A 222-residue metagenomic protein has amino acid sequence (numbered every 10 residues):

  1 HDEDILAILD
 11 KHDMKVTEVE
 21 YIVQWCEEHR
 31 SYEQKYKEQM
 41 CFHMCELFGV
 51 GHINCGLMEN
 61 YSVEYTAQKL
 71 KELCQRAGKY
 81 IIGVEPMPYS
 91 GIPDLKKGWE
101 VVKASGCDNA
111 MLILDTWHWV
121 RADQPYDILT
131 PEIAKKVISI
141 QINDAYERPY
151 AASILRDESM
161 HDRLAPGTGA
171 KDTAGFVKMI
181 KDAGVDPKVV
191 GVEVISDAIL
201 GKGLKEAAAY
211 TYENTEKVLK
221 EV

Functional and structural regions predicted by a protein language model:
H1-I5, K37, T173-F176: Alpha-helical scaffolding within the catalytic cores of extracellular/periplasmic polymer-degrading hydrolases
I8-E18, Q24-L112, G203-A207, N214: Active-site acidic/histidine proton-transfer and metal-coordination neighborhood in alpha/beta enzyme cores
L9, C45, I82, D115 (+5 more regions): Conserved, mostly hydrophobic/aromatic
G49-V50, K79, V137, V185-P187: A structural motif
G56, N143, E193: Conserved residues at the C-terminal ends of beta-strands
E72-A170: Acidic/histidine-rich catalytic cores of soluble enzymes
T168-A183: A short, acidic, amphipathic alpha-helical segment used as a generic capping/interface helix at domain edges
V189-E206: A short, acidic, flexible beta-alpha connecting loop/helix-capping segment that sits on the rim of active
